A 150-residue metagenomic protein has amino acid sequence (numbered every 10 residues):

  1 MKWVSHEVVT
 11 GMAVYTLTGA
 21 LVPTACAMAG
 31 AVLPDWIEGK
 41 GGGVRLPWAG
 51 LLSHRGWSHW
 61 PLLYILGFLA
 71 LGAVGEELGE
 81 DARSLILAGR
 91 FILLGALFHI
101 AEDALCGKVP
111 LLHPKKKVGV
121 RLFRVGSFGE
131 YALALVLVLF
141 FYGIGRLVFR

Functional and structural regions predicted by a protein language model:
M1-R150: N-terminal membrane-targeting hydrophobic helices
